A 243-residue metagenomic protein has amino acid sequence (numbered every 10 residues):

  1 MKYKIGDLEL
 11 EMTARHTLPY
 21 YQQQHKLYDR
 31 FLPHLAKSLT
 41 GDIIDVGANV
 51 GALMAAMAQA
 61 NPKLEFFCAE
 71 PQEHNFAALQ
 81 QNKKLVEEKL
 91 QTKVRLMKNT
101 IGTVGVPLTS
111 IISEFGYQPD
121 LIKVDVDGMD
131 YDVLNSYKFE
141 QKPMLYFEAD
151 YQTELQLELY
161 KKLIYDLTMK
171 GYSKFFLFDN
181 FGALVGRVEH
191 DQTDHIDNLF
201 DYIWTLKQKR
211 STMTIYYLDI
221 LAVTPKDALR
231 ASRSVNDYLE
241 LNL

Functional and structural regions predicted by a protein language model:
M1-N82, V86-L90, S113-Y117, F176-L243: S-adenosyl-L-methionine
Y21-I44, L90-M144, Q152-K162, N242: Short internal loop-to-helix segment that lines adenine-nucleotide cofactor pockets
M57-N61, S136-K142, L167-K170: Short, conserved loop/helix-junction motifs that constitute active-site signature segments in enzyme catalytic cores
C68-E70, L145-A149: Short internal beta-strands
I122, Y146, M169-S173: Internal alpha/beta domain cores that form substrate/cofactor-binding pockets in large enzymes and binding proteins
V126, A149, T224-K226: Structural motif
D150-Q152, N180: Active-site beta-loop-alpha junctions enriched in small/polar residues
L163-L177: Conserved Class I S-adenosyl-L-methionine
